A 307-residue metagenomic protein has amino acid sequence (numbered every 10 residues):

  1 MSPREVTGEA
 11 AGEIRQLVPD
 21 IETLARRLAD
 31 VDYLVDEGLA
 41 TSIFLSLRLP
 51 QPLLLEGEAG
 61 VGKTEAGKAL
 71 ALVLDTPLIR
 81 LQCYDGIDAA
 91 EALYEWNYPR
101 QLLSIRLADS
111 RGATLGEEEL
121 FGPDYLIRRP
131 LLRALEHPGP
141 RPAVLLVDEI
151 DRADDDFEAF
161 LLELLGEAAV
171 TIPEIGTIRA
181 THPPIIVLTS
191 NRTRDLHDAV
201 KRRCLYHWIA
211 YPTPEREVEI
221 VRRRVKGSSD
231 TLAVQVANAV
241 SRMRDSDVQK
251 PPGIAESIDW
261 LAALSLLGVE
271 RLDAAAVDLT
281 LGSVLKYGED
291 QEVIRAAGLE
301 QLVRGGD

Functional and structural regions predicted by a protein language model:
M1-D307: C-terminal regulatory/interaction module of P-loop NTP-utilizing enzymes
